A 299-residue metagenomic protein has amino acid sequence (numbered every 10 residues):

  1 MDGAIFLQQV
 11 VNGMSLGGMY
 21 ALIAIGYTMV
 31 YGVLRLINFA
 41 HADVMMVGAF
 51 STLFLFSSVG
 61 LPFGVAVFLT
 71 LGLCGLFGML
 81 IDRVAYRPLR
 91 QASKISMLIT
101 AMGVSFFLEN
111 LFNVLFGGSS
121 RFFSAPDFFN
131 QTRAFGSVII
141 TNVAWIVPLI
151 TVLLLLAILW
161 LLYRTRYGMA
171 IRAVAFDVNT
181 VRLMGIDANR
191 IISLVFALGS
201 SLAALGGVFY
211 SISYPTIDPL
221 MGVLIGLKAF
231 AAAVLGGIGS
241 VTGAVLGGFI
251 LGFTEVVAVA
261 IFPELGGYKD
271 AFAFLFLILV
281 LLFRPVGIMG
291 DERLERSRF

Functional and structural regions predicted by a protein language model:
M1-I23, S51, F63-A66, A92-M97 (+5 more regions): Membrane-interfacial amphipathic/re-entrant helices at transmembrane-helix boundaries
D2-M19, L161-R166, I192-A233, V256-D270: Inter-helical junctions in multi-pass inner-membrane proteins, predominant in energy-converting antiporter-like
V11, V33-L80, V84, A260-E264: Membrane-embedded helix boundary and interhelical linker motif in transport proteins
L16-G17, V138-I217, V241-G247: Helix-loop-helix "hairpin" substructures at the membrane interface of multi-pass membrane proteins
G18, Y27-A49, F63, Q91-S96 (+6 more regions): Short, non-helical or kinked segments that cap or interrupt transmembrane helices
Y27, G60-V104, L111, L246-L251 (+2 more regions): Alpha-helical transmembrane segments within multi-pass membrane transporters and channels
V33-I37, L76-S119, L161-G168, A173 (+1 more regions): Short loop segments and helix-boundary regions at transmembrane helix junctions of multi-pass inner-membrane proteins
P88-R164, I191-L194, P215, V257-L265 (+3 more regions): Transmembrane helix-bundle core of multi-pass membrane transporters and related energy-transducing complexes
